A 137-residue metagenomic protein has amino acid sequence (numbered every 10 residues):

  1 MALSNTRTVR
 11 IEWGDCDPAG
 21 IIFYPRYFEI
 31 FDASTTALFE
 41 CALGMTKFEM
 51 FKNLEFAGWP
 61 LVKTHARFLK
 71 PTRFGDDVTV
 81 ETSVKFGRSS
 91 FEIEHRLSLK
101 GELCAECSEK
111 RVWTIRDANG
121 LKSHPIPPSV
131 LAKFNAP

Functional and structural regions predicted by a protein language model:
M1-T79, K85-P137: Terminal targeting signals and extreme-terminal segments of soluble enzymes
